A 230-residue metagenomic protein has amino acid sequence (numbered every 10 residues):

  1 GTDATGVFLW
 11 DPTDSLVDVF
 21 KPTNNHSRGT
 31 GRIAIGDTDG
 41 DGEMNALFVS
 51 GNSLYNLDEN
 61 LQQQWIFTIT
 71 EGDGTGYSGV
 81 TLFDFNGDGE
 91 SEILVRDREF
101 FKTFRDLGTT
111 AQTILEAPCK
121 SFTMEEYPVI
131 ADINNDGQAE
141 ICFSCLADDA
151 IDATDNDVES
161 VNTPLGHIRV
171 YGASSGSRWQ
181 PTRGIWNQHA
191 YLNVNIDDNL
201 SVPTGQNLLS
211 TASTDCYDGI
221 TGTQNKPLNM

Functional and structural regions predicted by a protein language model:
G1, G40-V49, G87-R96, N135-C145: Acidic/hydrophobic-patterned starts of short beta strands in beta-sheet-rich repeat architectures
G6, S53-L54, F100-F101, L146-D152: Short glycine/acidic-enriched loop and turn motifs that connect beta-strands
D11-S15, D58-L61, D106-T109, S174: Short loop/turn segments that connect beta-strands within beta-propeller blades
S15-N24, Q63-E71, Q112-P118: A short beta-strand motif characteristic of beta-propeller blades
T23-A34, I69-T81, P118-V129, L192 (+1 more regions): Repeat-based blade/solenoid architectures
G29, G42, G76, G89 (+3 more regions): Beta-rich catalytic cores
G31-T38, S78-F85, E126-N135, L208 (+2 more regions): Beta-propeller blade termini
A131-M230: Blade-level signature of beta-propeller repeat domains, shared across WD40, Kelch, NHL, RCC1 and BNR/Asp-box propellers
